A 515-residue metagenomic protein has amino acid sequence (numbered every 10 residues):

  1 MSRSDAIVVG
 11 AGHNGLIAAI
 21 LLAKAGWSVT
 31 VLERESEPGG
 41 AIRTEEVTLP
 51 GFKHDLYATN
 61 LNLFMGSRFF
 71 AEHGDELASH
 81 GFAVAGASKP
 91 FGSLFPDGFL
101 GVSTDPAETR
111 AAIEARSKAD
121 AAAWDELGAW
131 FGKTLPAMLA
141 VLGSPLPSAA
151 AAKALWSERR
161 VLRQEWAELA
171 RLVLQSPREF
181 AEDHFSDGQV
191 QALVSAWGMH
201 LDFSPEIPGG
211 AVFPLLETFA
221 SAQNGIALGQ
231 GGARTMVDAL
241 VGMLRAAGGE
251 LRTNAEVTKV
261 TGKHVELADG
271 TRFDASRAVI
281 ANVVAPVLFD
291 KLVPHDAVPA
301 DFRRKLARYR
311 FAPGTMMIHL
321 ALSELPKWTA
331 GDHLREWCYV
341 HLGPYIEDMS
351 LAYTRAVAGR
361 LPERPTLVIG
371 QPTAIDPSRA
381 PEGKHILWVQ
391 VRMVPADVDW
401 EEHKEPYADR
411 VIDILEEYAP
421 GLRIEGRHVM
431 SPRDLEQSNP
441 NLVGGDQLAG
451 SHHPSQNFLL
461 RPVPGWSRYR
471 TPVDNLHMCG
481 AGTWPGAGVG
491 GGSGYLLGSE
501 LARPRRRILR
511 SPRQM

Functional and structural regions predicted by a protein language model:
M1-A6, K24-A25, N457-L459, P464 (+1 more regions): Extreme N-terminal leader/targeting segments of oxidoreductases
R3-G143: N-terminal glycine-rich phosphate/pyrophosphate-binding loop and immediately adjacent elements
A58, A481-A502: A conserved FAD-binding loop/helix module that cradles the flavin
P96-P208: Rossmann-like flavin
D187-S204, P362-V368, G421-W484: A glycine-rich dinucleotide-binding beta-alpha-beta segment and adjacent secondary-structure elements that constitute
E217-G262: Helical element adjacent to the flavin cofactor pocket in flavoenzyme catalytic cores
T258-A380: Mid-domain catalytic core of redox enzymes that form a hydrophobic substrate pocket/lid adjacent to a catalytic redox
P365-S455: FAD-dependent oxidoreductase catalytic-site/capping-region signature
